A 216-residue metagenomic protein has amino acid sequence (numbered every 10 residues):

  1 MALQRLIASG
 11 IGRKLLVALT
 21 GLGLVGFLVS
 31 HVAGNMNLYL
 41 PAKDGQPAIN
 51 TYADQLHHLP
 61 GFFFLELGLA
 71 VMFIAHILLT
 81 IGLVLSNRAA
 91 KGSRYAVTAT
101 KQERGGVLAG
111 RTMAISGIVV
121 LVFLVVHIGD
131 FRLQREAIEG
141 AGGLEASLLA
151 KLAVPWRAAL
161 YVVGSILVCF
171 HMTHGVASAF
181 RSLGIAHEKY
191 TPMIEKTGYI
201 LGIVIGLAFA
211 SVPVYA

Functional and structural regions predicted by a protein language model:
M1-A216: Membrane-embedded alpha-helical bundles that constitute the cytochrome b-like, heme-associated redox core of multi-pass
